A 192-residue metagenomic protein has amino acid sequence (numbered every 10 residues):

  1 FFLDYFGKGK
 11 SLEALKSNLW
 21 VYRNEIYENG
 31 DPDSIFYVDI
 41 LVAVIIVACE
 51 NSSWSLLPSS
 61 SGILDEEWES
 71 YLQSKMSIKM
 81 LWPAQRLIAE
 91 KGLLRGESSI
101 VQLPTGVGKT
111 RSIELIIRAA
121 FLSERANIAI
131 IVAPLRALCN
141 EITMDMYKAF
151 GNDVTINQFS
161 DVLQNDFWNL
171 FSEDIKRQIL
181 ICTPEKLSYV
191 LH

Functional and structural regions predicted by a protein language model:
F1-H192: N-terminal helicase ATP-binding lobe
